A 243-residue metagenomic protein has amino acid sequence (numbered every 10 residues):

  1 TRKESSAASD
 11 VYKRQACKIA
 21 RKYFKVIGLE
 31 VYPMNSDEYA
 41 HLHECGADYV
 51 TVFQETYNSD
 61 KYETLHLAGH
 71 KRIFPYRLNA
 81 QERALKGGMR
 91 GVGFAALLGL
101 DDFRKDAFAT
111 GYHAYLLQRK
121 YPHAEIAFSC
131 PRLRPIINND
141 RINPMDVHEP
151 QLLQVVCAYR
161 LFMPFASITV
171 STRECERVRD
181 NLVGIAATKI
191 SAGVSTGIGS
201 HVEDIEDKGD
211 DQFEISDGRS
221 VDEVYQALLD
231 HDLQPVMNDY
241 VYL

Functional and structural regions predicted by a protein language model:
T1-A8, Y12: Single conserved hydrophobic/aromatic residue that forms the stacking wall/gate of nucleotide- or nucleobase-binding
D10-A96: Radical SAM/AdoMet-radical enzyme domain recognition
K13-C17, Y39, L78-Q81, G111-Y115 (+3 more regions): Generic structural signal for well-ordered alpha-helices, preferentially at hydrophobic/aromatic core positions
Q15, R119-L243: Auxiliary Fe-S-binding modules of radical SAM enzymes
I27-M34, L67, A80-D106, S129-M145 (+1 more regions): Conserved strand-turn element in the central/C-terminal portion of the radical SAM core barrel that lines
N35-L42, D101-Y115, C175-I185: Catalytic cores of alpha/beta
V52, A84, A114, Y159 (+1 more regions): Conserved, mostly hydrophobic/aromatic
A68-Y76, D102-A109, N143-Q151, Q212 (+1 more regions): Alpha-helix N-cap and loop-to-helix initiation/capping positions
